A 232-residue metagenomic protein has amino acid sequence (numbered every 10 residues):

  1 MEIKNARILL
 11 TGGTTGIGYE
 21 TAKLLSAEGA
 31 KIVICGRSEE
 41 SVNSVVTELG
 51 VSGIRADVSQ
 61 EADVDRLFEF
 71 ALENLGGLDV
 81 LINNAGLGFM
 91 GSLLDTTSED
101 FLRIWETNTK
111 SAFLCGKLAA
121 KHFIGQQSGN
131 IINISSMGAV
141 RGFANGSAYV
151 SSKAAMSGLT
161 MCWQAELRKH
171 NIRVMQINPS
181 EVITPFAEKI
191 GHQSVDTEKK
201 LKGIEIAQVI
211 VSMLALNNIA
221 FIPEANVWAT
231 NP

Functional and structural regions predicted by a protein language model:
T14-G16: Conserved glycine-rich cofactor-binding loop
E28-N43: Conserved glycine-rich Rossmann-like NAD(P)H-binding loop of the short-chain dehydrogenase/reductase
A56-L67, S98: The beta1-alpha1 cofactor-binding region of Rossmann-like NAD(H)/NADP(H)-dependent oxidoreductases
S92-L93, D100-L102: Substrate-binding pocket helix/loop in short-chain dehydrogenase/reductase
G116, S152: Active-site helix of classical SDR
S136: Residue(s) in the substrate-gating loop at a strand-loop-helix junction that position the organic substrate next
K169, Q176-I177, S194-P232: C-terminal helical subdomain
